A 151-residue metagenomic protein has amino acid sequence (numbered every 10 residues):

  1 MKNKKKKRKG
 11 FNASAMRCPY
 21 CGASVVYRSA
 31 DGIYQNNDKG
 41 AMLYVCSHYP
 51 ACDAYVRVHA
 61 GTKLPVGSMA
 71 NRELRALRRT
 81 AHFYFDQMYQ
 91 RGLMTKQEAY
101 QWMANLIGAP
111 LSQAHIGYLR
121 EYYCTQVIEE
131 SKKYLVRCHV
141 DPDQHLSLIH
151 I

Functional and structural regions predicted by a protein language model:
K4-S14, N36-G40: Short, flexible, mixed-charge glycine/proline-rich loop motifs that serve as phosphate/nucleic-acid-contacting
A23-N37: Short recognition patches in nucleic-acid-associated and regulatory proteins
Y27-R28, Y55-V58: Short, non-ligating residues that shape and space the ligands of small metal-coordination modules and catalytic
Q35-Y55: Cysteine-rich micro-motifs
G61-Q97: Extended interfacial segments that mediate partner engagement and assembly in macromolecular machines
W102-L106, P110-E129: Short, compact, well-ordered microdomains
Y122-D143: Long, highly charged low-complexity segments enriched in Glu/Asp and Lys/Arg with interspersed Ser/Thr
I149-I151: Conserved small/polar residues in nucleotide/adenosyl-binding loops
